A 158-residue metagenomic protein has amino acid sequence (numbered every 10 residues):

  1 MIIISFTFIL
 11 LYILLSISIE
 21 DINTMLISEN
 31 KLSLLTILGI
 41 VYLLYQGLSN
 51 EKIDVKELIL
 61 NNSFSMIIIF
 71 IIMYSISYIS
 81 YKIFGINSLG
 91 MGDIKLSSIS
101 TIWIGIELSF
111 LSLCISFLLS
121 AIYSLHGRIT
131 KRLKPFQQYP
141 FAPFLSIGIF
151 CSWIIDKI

Functional and structural regions predicted by a protein language model:
M1-I158: A membrane-topology feature that recognizes alpha-helical transmembrane segments and their immediate juxtamembrane
